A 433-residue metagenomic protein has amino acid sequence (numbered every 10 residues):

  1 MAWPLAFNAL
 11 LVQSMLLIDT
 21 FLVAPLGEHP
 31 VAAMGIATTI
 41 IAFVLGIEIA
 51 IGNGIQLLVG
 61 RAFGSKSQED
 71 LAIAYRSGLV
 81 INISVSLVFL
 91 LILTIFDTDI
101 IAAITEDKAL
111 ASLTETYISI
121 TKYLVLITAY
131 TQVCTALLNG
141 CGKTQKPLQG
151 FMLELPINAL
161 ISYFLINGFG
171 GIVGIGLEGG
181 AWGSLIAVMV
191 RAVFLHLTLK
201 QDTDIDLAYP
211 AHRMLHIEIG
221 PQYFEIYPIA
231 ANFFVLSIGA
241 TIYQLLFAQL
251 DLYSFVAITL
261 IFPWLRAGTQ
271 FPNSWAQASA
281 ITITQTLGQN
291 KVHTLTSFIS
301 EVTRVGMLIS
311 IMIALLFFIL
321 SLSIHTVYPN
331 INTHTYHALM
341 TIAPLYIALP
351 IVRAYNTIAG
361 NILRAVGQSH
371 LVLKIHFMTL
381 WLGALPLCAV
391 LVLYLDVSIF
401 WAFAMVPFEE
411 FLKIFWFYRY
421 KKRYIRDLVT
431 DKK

Functional and structural regions predicted by a protein language model:
M1-D19, I120, T131, E154 (+5 more regions): Transmembrane helical elements of multi-pass membrane transporters/channels
M1-F21, P25-L26, A42-G54, I83-L90 (+5 more regions): N-terminal transmembrane alpha-helices
M1-L5, V59-L126, I172-Y227, I283-L349 (+1 more regions): Short alpha-helical transmembrane segments in multi-pass integral membrane proteins
L5, A9, T20-F21, T38 (+16 more regions): Transmembrane alpha-helix boundary and packing residues in multipass membrane permease domains and related
L10, S14-A32, I101-K108, F164-G170 (+5 more regions): Helix-terminus/linker motif at the lipid-water interface of multi-pass membrane proteins
V31-L91, T128-G142, K146-P147, Q244 (+3 more regions): Small-residue-rich hydrophobic transmembrane alpha-helices
G52, T121-G140, P147-N158, G179-L195 (+5 more regions): Short runs within selected transmembrane alpha-helices of multi-pass transporters and secretion channels
